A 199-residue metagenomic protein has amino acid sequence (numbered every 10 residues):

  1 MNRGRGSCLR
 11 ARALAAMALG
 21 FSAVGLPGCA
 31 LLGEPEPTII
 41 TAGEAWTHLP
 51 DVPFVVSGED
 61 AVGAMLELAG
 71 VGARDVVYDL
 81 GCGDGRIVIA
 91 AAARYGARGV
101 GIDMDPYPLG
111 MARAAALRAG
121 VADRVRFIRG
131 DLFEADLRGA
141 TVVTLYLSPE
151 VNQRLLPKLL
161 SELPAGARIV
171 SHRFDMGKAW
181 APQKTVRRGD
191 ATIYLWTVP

Functional and structural regions predicted by a protein language model:
R12-G25: Bacterial N-terminal signal peptides
C29-D75: S-adenosyl-L-methionine
R74-G83: Conserved class I S-adenosyl-L-methionine
R86-Y95: Conserved SAM-binding loop of SAM-dependent methyltransferases across substrates and taxa, primarily the Class I
R98-D103: Conserved SAM-binding motif I beta-strand of class I
L109-G139: S-adenosyl-L-methionine
R138-R154: A short SAM/SAH-binding and catalytic strip from SAM-dependent methyltransferases
E150-P199: C-terminal substrate-binding/active-site "lid" region of AdoMet-derived donor-dependent transferases
